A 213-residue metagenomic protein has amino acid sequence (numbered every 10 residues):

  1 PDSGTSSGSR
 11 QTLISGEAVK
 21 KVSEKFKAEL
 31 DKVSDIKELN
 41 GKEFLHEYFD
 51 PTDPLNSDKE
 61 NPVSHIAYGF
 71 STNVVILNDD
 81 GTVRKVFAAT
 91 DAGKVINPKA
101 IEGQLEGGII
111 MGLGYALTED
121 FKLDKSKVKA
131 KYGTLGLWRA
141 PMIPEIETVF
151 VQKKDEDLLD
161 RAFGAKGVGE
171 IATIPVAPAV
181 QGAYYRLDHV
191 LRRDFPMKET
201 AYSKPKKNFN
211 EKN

Functional and structural regions predicted by a protein language model:
P1-N213: C-terminal catalytic domains of large/alpha subunits in multi-subunit enzymes
